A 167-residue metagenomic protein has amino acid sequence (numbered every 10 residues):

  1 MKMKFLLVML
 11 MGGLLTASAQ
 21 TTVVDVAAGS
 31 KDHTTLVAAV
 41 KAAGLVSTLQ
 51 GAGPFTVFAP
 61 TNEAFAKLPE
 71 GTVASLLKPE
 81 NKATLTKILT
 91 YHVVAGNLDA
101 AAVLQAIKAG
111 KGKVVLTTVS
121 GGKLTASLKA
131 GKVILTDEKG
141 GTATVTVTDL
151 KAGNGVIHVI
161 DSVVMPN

Functional and structural regions predicted by a protein language model:
M1-L6, K41: Bacterial Sec-dependent N-terminal signal peptides
K4-L14: Sec-dependent N-terminal signal peptides
A17-N167: Mature, structured domains of secreted/extracytosolic soluble proteins
